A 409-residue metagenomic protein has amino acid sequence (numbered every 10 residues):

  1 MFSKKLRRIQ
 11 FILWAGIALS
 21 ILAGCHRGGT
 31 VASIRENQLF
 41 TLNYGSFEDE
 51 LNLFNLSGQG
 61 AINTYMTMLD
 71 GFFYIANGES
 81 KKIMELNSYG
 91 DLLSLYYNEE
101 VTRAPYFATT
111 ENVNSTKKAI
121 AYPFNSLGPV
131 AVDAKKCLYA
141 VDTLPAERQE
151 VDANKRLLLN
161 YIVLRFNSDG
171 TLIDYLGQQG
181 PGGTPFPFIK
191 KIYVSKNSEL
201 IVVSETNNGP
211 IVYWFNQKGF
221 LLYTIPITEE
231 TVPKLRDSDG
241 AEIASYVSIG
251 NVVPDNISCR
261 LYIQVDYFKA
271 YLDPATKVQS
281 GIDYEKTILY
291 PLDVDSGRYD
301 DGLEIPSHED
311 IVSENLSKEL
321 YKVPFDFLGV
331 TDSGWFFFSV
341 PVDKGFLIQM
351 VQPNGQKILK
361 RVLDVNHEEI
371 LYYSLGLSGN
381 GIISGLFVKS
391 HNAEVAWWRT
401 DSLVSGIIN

Functional and structural regions predicted by a protein language model:
M1-C25: Sec-dependent bacterial lipoprotein signal peptides
C25-N409: Eukaryotic scaffold repeat domains enriched in small/polar residues
